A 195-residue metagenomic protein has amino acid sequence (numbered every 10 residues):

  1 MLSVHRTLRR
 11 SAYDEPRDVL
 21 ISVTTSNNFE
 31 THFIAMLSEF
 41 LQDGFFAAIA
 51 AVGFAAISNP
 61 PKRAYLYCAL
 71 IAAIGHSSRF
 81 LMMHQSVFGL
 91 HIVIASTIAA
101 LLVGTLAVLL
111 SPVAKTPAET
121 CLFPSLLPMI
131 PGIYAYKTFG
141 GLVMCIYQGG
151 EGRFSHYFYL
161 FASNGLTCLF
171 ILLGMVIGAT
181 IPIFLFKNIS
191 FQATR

Functional and structural regions predicted by a protein language model:
M1, R17, F29-L109, T116-A118 (+3 more regions): Alpha-helical transmembrane segments and their membrane-interface boundaries that form or gate the permeation pathway
R9, L20-S22, H32: Short, intrinsically disordered, low-complexity terminal segments
P128-G132: Proline-centric
